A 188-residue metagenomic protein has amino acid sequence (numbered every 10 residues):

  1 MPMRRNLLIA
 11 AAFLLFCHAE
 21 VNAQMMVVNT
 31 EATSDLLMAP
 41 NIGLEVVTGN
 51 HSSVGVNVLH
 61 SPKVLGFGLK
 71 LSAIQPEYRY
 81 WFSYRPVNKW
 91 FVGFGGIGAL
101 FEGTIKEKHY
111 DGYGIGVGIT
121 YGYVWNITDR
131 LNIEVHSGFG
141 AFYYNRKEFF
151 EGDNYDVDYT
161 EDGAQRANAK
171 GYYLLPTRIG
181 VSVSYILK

Functional and structural regions predicted by a protein language model:
M1-L8: Bacterial N-terminal signal peptides that target proteins for export
C17-A23: Sec/Tat signal peptide C-region and signal peptidase I cleavage site
A23-A32, V92-F94, T177: Transmembrane beta-strand segments of Gram-negative outer membrane beta-barrel proteins
M25, L37, L71, G114-G116 (+1 more regions): Membrane-spanning beta-strands of outer-membrane beta-barrel proteins
M25-V27, E102-K106, E161-N168: Extracytoplasmic loops and strand-loop junctions of Gram-negative outer membrane beta-barrel proteins
V46-S137, S184-Y185: Gram-negative (and chloroplast) outer-membrane scaffold detector with strong preference for beta-barrel transmembrane
F149-Q165: Solvent-exposed loop segments that connect transmembrane elements
Y173-K188: Outer-membrane beta-barrel "beta-signal"
